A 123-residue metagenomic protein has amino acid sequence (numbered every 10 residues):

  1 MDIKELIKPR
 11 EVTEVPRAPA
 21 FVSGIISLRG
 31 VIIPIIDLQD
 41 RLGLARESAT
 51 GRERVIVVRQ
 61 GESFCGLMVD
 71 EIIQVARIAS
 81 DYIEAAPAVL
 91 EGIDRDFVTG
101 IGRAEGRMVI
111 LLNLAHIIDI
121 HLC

Functional and structural regions predicted by a protein language model:
M1-C123: An acidic, low-aromatic, low-complexity terminal/linker signal
